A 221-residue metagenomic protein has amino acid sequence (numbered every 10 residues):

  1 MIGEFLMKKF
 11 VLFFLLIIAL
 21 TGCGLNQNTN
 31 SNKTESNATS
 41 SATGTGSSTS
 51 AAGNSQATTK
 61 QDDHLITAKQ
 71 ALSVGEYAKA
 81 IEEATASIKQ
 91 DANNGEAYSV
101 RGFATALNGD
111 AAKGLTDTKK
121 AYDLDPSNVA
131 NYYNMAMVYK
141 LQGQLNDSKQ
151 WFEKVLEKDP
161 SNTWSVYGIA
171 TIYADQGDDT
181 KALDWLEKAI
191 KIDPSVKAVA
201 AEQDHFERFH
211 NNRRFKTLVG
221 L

Functional and structural regions predicted by a protein language model:
L20-G22: C-terminal motif of bacterial Sec signal peptides marking the signal peptidase cleavage site
Q27-E35, T43-G53, K191-L221: Terminal, low-structured helical/coil segments at or just beyond the last alpha-helical repeat
A57-Q90, E96, V100-F103, L107: Alpha-helical segment of the N-proximal tetratricopeptide repeat
V74-E83, L107-K120, Q142-K154, G177-W185 (+1 more regions): Structural signature of tandem alpha-helical TPR/SEL1-like repeats, specifically the intra-repeat loop/turn
Q90, L124, K158, I192-D193: Structural marker of alpha-solenoid helical repeat scaffolds
V100, N134, G168, E202-Q203: Canonical tetratricopeptide repeat
